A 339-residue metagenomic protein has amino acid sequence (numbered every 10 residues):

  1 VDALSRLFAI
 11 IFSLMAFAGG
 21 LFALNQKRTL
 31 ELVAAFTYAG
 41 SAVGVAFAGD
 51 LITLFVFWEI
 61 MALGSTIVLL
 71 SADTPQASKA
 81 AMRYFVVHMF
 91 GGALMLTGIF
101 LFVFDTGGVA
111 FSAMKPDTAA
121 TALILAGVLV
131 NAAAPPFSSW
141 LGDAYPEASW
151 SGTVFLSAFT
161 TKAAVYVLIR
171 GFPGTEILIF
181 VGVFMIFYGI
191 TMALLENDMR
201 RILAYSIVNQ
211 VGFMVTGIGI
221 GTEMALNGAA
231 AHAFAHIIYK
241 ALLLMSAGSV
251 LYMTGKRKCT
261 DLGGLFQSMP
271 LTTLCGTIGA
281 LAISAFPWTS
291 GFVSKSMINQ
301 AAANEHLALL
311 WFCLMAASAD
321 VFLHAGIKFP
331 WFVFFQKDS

Functional and structural regions predicted by a protein language model:
V1-L7, A119-I124: Loop-to-transmembrane-helix transition segments
A3-I11, M15-F17: Membrane-interface loop-to-helix entry segments
A18-V33, T37-L54, G64-S339: Hydrophobic transmembrane alpha-helices and their helix-loop junctions in integral membrane proteins
